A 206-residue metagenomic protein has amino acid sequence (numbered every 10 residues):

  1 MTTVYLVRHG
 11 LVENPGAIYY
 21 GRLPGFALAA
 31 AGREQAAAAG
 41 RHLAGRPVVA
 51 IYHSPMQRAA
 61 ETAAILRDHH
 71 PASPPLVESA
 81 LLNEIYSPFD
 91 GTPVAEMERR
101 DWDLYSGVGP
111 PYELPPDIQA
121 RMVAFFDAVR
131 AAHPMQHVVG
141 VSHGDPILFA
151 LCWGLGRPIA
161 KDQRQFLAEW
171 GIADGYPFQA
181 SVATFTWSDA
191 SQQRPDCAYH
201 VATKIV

Functional and structural regions predicted by a protein language model:
T2-L11, E96-R99: Short coil-to-beta-strand
T3-V7, Y52, Q136-S142, P146: Beta-strand elements within well-structured catalytic alpha/beta cores of enzymes that handle phosphate/sulfate esters
Y5, L11-E61, L66, Y112-Q119: Loop-to-helix element that buttresses phosphate recognition and phosphoryl-transfer chemistry
V12, P146-I147: Short active-site segment of divalent metal-dependent hydrolases/proteases that encodes the spacing between
P24-A31, G107-P111, R164-Y176: A short acidic, glycine-rich active-site loop that binds or catalyzes chemistry on phosphate/adenosine moieties
A37-G109: Phosphate-coordination/substrate-recognition cap region in phosphate-metabolizing enzymes
A72, E84-E96, C152-V206: Acidic, low-complexity terminal tails and accessory targeting/binding regions of phosphate-metabolizing enzymes
G107-P134: Internal catalytic-core helix/loop-beta-alpha segment that presents or stabilizes conserved functional determinants
